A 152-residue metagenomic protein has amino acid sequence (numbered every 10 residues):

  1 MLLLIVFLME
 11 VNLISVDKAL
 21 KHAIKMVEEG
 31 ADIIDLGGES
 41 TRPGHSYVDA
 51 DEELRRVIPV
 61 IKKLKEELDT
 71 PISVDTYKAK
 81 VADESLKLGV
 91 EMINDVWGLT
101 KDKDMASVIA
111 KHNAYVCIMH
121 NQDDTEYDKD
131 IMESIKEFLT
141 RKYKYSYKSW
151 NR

Functional and structural regions predicted by a protein language model:
M1-H22: N-terminal capping/lid subdomain adjacent to the active-site entrance of alpha/beta enzymes
L2, S46-T76, D83, A110-C117 (+1 more regions): Alpha-helix-loop-beta-strand connector modules within alpha/beta enzyme cores
L2, V6, L36, T76 (+1 more regions): Generic detector of well-ordered alpha-helical packing
L4-E10, S40-G44, W97-R152: Conserved anion-binding
F7, D32-P59: Glycine-rich, proline-tolerant flexible connector loops at the mouths of alpha/beta enzymes
N12-V16, A50-L54, D128, M132: Flexible, glycine- and charge-enriched loops at secondary-structure boundaries
S15-L36, E66-E67, P71, A79-M92 (+3 more regions): Alpha/beta enzyme core
A19, A23, E53-V57, I61 (+2 more regions): Aromatic/hydrophobic pocket-lining residues that form the small-molecule binding cavity in soluble enzyme cores
